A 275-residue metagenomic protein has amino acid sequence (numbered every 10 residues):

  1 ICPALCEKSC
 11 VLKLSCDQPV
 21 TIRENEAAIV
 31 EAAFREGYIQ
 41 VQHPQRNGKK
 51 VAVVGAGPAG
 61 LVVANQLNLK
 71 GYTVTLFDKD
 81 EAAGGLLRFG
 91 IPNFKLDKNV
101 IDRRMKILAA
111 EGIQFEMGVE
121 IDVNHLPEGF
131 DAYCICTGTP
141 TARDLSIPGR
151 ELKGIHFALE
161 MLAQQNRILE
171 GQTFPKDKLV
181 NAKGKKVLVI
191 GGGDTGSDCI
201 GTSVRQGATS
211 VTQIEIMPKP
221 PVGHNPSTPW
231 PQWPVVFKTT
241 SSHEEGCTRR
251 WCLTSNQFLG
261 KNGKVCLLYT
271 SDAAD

Functional and structural regions predicted by a protein language model:
I1-Q40, A109, P127-E170: Glycine/serine-rich phosphate-binding loop and adjoining beta1-alpha1 elements at the start of nucleotide-handling
N25, A83-F130, P234-N256: N-terminal Rossmann-like dinucleotide/flavin-binding domain of flavoprotein oxidoreductases that bind FAD/FMN
E36-V51: Long, charged amphipathic helices and adjacent flexible linkers at domain junctions
V53-F77, E116-E128, Y133, T137-L145 (+3 more regions): Rossmann-like dinucleotide/flavin-binding elements
T73, G112-Q114, G154, S210 (+1 more regions): Conserved beta-strand segments of alpha/beta enzyme cores
V222-F237: Short acidic, glycine/proline-enriched helix-loop-strand junctions
C266: C-terminal catalytic lobe of FAD-dependent flavoproteins
Y269-D275: Conserved small/polar residues in nucleotide/adenosyl-binding loops
